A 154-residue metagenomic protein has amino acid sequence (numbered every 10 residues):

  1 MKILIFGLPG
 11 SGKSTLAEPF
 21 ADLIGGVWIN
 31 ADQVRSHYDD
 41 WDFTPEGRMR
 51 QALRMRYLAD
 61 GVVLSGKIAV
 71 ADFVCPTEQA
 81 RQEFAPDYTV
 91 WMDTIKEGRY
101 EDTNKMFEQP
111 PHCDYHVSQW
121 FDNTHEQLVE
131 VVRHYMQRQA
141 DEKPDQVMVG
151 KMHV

Functional and structural regions predicted by a protein language model:
K2: Walker A (P-loop) ATP-phosphate-binding motif of ABC ATPase nucleotide-binding domains
I5: Hydrophobic anchor at the beta1->P-loop junction of P-loop NTPases
L8-P9: The conserved Walker
K13: Conserved lysine of the Walker
A17-L58: Conserved substrate/cofactor phosphate-moiety recognition/catalytic segment in nucleotide-dependent phosphotransferases
I24, A85-D87, H112: Short, structured coil segments at secondary-structure junctions
P45-Y100: Glycine-rich phosphate-binding loop used to anchor ATP phosphates in small-molecule kinases, encompassing both
Q82-E83, M92-V154: Small-molecule kinase domains that catalyze NTP-dependent phosphoryl transfer to phosphate-bearing small molecules
